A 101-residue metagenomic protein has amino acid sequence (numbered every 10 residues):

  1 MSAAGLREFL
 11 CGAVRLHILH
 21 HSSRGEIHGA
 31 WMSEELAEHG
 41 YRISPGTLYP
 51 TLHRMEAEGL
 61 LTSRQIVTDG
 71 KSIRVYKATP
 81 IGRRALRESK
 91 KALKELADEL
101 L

Functional and structural regions predicted by a protein language model:
M1-G5: Short, intrinsically disordered or compositionally biased N-terminal tails of bacterial proteins
L6-T47: N-terminal helix-turn-helix DNA-binding core of bacterial DNA-binding proteins
E8, H53, V67-T68: Short secondary-structure boundary/capping segments
L48-P50, R54-M55: Basic amphipathic alpha-helical segments that dock to polyanions
E58-G70, K77: Beta-hairpin "wing" of winged helix-turn-helix
S72-S89: Basic, amphipathic "hinge/linker" alpha-helix immediately C-terminal to the N-terminal HTH DNA-binding motif
L86-L101: Amphipathic alpha-helical dimerization/coiled-coil segments that flank or bridge DNA-binding/regulatory modules
